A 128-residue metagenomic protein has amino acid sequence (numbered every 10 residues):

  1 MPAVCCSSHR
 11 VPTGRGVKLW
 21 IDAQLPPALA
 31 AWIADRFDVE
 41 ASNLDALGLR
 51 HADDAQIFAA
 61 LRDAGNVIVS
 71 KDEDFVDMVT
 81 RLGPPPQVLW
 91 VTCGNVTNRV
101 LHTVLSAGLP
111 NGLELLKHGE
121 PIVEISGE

Functional and structural regions predicted by a protein language model:
M1-V17, E128: Intrinsically disordered, low-complexity and often Lys/Arg-enriched segments
V11-G14, L61-D63, K117: Flexible, charged surface loops at secondary-structure boundaries
K18-V67: N-terminal first-folded block
I21-D22, S70-K71, C93: Small/polar loops that bind or transfer phosphate-bearing groups
G48-Q56, E73, V96-V100: Residues at secondary-structure transition points
V76: Nucleotide phosphate-binding site architecture
T80-P85: Glycine-rich loop at the start of a catalytic domain that most often binds anionic cofactors/ligands
P86-E128: C-terminal structural segments of small proteins and small subunits
